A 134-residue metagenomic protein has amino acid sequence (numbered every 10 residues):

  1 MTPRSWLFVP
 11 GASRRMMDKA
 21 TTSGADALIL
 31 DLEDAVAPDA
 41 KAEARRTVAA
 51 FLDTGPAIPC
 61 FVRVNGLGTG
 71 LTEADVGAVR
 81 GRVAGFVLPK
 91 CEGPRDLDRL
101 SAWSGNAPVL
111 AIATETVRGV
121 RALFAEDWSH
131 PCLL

Functional and structural regions predicted by a protein language model:
T2-L134: Conserved alpha/beta-domain cores
